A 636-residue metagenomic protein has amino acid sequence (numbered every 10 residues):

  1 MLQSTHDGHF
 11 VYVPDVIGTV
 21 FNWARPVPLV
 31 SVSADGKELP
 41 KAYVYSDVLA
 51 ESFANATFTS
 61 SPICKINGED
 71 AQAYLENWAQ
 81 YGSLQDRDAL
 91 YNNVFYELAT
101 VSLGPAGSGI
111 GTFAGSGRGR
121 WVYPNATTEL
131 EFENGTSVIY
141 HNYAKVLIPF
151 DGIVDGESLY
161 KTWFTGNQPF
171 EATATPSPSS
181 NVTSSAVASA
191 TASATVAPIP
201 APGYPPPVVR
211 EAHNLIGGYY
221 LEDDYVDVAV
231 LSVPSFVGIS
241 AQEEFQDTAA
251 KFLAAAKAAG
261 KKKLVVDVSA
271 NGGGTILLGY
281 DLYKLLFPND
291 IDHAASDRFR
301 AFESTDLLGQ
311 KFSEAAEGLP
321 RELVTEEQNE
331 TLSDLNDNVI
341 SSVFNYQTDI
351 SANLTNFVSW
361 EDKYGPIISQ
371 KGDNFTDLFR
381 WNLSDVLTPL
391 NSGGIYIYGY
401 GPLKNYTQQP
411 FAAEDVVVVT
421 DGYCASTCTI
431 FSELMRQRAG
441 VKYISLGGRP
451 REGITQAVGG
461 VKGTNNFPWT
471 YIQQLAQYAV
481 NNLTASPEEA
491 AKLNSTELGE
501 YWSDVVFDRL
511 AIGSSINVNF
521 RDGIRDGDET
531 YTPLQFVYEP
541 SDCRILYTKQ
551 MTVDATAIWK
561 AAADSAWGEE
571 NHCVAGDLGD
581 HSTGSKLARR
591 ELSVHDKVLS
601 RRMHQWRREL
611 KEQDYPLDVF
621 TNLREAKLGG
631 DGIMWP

Functional and structural regions predicted by a protein language model:
L2-L264, V268-L354, G422, G448 (+4 more regions): Flexible, low-complexity junctional segments that flank or bridge functional domains
S61, L277-T552, T556, G632-W635: Conserved acidic, small-residue-rich alpha-beta core segments centered on
